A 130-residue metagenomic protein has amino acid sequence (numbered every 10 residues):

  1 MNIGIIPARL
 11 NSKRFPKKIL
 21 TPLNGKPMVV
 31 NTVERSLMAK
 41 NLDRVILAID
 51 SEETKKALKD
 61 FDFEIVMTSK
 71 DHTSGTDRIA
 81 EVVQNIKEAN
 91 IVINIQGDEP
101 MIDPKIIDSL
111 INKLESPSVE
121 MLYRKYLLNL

Functional and structural regions predicted by a protein language model:
M1-I49: N-terminal glycine-rich phosphate-binding loop and ensuing alpha1 helix
P7, N94-Q96, R124-K125: Short beta-strand segments
L10-S12, G97-P100, L128: Short glycine-rich anion-binding loops that position phosphate/pyrophosphate groups of nucleotides and phosphorylated
L42, E88-A89, S116-M121: Short, high-confidence coil segments that cap the C-terminus of an alpha-helix and link into the following beta-strand
I46, E52-N112: Short phosphate-binding loop-to-helix
P104-L130: Conserved donor-nucleotide/metal-binding helix-loop-beta segment in metal-dependent transferases, i.e., the alpha-helix
